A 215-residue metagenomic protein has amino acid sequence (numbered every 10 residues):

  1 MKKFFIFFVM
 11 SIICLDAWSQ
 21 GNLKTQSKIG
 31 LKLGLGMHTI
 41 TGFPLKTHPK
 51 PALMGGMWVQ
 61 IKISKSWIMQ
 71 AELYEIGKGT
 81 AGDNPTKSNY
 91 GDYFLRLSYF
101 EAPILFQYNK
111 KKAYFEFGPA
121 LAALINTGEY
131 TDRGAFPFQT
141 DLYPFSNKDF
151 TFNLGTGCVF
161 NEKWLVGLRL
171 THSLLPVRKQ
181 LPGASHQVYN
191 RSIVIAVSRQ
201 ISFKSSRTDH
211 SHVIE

Functional and structural regions predicted by a protein language model:
M1-K28, K32, V197, E215: Bacterial Sec-dependent N-terminal signal peptides
Q20-S27, K65-S66, F203-E215: Short loop/turn motifs that connect adjacent beta-strands in outer-membrane beta-barrel proteins
T25-I29, P49-L53, R96-F100, K111 (+2 more regions): Residues that define the transmembrane beta-barrel architecture of outer-membrane proteins
K28, T47-Y90, V159: Glycine- and aromatic-enriched membrane insertion/assembly motifs of diderm outer-membrane and organelle channel
L31-M37, G55-I63, L73-E75, A102-Y108 (+4 more regions): Residues on the lipid-exposed face of transmembrane beta-strands in outer-membrane beta-barrel proteins
G36, C158, Y189-E215: Outer-membrane beta-barrel "beta-signal"
T41-T47, G77-S98, I125-S146, P176-V188 (+1 more regions): Flexible, solvent-exposed loop segments that connect beta-strands
S66-M69, K112-F115, E162-L168, F203-R207: Repeated loop/turn-to-beta-strand initiation elements of outer-membrane beta-barrel proteins
